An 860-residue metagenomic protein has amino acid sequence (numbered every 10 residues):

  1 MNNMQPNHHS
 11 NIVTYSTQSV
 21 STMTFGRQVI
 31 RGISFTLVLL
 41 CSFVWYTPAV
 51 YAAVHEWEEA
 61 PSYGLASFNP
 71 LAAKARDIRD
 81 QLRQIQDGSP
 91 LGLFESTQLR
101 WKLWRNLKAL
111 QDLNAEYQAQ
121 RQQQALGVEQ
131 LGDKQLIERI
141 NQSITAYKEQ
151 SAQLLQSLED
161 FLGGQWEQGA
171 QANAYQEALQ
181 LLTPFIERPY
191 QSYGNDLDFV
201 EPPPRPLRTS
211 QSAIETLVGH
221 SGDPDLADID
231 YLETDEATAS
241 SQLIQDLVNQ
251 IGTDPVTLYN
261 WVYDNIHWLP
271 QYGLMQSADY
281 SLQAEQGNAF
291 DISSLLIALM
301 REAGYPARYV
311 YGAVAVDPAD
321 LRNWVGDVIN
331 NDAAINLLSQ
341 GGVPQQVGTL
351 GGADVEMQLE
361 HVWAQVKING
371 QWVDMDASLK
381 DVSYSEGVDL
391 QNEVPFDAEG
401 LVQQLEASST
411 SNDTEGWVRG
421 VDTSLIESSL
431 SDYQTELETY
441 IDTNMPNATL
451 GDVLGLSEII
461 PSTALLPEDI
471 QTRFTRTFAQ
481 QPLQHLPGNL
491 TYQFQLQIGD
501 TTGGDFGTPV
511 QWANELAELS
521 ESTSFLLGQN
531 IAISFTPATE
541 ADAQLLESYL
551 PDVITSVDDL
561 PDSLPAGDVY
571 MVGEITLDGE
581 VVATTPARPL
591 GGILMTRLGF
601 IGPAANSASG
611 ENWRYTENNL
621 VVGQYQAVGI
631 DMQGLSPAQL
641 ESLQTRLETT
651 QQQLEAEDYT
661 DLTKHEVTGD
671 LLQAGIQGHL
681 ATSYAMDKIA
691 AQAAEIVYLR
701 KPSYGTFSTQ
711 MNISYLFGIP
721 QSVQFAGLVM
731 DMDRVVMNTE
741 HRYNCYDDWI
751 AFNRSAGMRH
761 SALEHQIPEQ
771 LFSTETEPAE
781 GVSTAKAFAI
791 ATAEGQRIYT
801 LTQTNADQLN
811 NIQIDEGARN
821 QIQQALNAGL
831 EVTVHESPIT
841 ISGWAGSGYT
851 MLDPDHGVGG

Functional and structural regions predicted by a protein language model:
M1-Q28: N-terminal secretory signal peptides that target proteins for export/translocation
I33-W45: Bacterial N-terminal signal peptides
V50-A52: Boundary at the C-terminal end of the N-terminal hydrophobic targeting segment
V54-L99: Charged, amphipathic alpha-helical stretches
D80-P204: Long, low-complexity or tandemly repetitive, helically biased scaffold regions used for multimeric assembly/adhesion
P204-N288, I292-R308, V314-L321, L359: Secondary-structure boundary elements
D291, A298, E302, Y309-T555 (+1 more regions): His-Asp-centered catalytic microenvironments across diverse enzyme cores, prominently the transglutaminase-like
T536, E540-G860: Long C-terminal appendages of very large multidomain proteins
